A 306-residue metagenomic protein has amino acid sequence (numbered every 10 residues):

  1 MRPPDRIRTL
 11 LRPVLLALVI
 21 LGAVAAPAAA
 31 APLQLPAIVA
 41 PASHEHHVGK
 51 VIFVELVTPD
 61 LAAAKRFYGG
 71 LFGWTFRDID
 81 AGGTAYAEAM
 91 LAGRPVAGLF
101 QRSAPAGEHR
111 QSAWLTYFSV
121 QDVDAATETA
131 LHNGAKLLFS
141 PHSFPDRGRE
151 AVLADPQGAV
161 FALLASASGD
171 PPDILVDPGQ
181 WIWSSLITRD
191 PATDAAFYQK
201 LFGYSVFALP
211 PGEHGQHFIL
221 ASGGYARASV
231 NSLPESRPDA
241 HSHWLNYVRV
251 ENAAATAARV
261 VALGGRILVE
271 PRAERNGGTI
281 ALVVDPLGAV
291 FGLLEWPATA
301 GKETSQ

Functional and structural regions predicted by a protein language model:
R2, A28-H46, L131-I182, L186 (+3 more regions): Vicinal oxygen chelate
R2-L15: Bacterial N-terminal signal peptides that target proteins for export
P13-A25: Bacterial N-terminal signal peptides
K50-P59, A87-E88, P105-T129, R149-A154 (+3 more regions): Vicinal oxygen chelate
E55-R94, H132, L138-V152, L186-A226 (+1 more regions): Core segments of cupin and vicinal oxygen chelate
G70, K200-L201, A226-S232, S236 (+3 more regions): Long compositionally biased, domain-poor regions of proteins
G82-S168, I174: Active-site-adjacent scaffolding segments
